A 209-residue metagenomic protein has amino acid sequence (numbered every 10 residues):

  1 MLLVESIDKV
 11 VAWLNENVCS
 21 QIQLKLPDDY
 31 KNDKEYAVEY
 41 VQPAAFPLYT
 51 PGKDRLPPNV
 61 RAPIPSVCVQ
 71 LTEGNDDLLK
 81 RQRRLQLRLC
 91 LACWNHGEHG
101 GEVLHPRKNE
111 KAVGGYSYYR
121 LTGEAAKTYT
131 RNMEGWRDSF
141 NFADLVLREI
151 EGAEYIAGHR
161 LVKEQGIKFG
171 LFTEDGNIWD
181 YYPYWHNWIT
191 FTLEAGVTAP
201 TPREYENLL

Functional and structural regions predicted by a protein language model:
M1, A126-Y129: Boundary of Sec targeting at the N-terminus
M1-R81, L208-L209: Small/polar-rich, solvent-exposed N-terminal microdomains that initiate assembly or binding
E5, I64, R84, R137 (+2 more regions): Short, well-structured alpha-helical interface segments that form or flank functional binding sites
V10, L14, V67-V69, L87-L89 (+2 more regions): Hydrophobic beta-strand residues in large extracellular and virion-surface proteins
R81-E98, K108-K127, V146, Y182-T198: Oligomerization/assembly interface segments of phage tail-like spikes and tubes
G101: Glycine-rich, small/acidic residue-mixed loop/short-helix segments
T130-G196: Acidic-leaning, charged glycine-interspersed low-complexity segments
A199-R203, L208: Residue-level recognition of alpha-helix boundary/capping or hinge positions
